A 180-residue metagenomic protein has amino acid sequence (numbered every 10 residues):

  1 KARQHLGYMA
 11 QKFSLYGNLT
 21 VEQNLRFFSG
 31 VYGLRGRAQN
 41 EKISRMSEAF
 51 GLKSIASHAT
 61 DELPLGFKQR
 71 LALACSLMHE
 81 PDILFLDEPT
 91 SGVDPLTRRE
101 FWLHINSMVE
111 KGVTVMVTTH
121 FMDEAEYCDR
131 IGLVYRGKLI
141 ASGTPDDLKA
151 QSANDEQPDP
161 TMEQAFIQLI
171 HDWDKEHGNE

Functional and structural regions predicted by a protein language model:
N18, A59-G66: Conserved ABC ATPase signature
R26, G30-G33, R37-I55: Conserved ABC ATPase "signature" region
L73: Hydrophobic anchor residue at the start of the ABC signature
E80: Conserved catalytic motifs of ABC-family nucleotide-binding domains
L84-D87: Catalytic Walker B motif of ABC-type/P-loop ATPase nucleotide-binding domains
S142-G143: ABC ATPase "signature
